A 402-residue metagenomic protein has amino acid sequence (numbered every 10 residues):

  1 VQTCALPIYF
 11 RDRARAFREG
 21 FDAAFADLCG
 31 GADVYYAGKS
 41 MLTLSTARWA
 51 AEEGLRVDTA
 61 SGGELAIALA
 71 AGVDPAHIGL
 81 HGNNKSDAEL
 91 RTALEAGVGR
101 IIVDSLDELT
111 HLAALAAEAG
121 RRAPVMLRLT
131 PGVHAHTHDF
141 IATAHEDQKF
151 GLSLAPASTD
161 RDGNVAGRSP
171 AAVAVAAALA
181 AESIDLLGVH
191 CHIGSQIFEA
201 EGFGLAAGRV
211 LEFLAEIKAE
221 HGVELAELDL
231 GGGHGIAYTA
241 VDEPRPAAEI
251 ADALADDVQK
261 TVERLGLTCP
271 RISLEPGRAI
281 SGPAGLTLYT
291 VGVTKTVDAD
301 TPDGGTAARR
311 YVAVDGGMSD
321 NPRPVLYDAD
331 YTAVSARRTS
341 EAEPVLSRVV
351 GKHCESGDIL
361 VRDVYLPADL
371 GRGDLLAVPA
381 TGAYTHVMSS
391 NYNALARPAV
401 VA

Functional and structural regions predicted by a protein language model:
Q2-L6: Short, small-residue-biased leader/transition segments that mark boundaries at the very start of proteins
Y9, H192, E227-G233, C269-S281: A glycine-rich phosphate-binding loop feature that marks nucleotide/adenosyl-phosphate handling sites
Y9, M41, E64, K85 (+11 more regions): Short, glycine-/Ser/Thr-/acidic-enriched flexible segments
Y9-A16, V173, R209: A non-catalytic, amphipathic alpha-helix used as a structural packing/dimerization or gating element in enzyme scaffolds
A26-E227, D257, V262: Active-site-proximal beta-alpha core segment in soluble small-molecule metabolic enzymes
E199-E212, E243-D252, L286-V297: Short, electropositive alpha-helical surface patch
I236-E243: Catalytic palm subdomain of template-directed nucleic-acid polymerases, centered on the conserved carboxylate motif
A253, Q259, E263, L267-A402: Charged (often Lys/Glu-rich) extended helix/loop segments that serve as interaction or gating elements
